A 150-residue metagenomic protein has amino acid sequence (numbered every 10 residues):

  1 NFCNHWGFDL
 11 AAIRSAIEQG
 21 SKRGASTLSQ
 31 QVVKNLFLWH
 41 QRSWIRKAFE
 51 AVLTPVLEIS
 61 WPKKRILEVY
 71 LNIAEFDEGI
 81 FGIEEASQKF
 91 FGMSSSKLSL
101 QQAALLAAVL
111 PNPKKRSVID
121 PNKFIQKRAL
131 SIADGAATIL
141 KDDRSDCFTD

Functional and structural regions predicted by a protein language model:
N1-D143: Peptidoglycan glycan-strand catalytic modules in the bacterial/periplasmic cell-wall system
D143-D150: Non-catalytic structural connector segments
